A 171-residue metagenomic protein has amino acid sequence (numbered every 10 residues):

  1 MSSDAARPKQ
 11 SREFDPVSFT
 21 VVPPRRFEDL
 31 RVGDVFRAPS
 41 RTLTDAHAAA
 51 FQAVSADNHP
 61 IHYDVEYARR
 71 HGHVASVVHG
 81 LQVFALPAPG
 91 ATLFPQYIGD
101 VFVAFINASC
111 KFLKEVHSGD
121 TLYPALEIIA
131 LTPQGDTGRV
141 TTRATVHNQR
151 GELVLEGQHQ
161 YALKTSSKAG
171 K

Functional and structural regions predicted by a protein language model:
S2-R31, F112-K171: HotDog/MaoC-like acyl-thioester-processing domains
D4-A5, H71-V78, Q82-I129: Hydrophobic beta-strand-centered segment that forms part of the acyl-chain substrate-binding groove
R12-V78, T165: Catalytic strand-loop segment that frames the active site of acyl-thioester-processing enzymes
V32-D34, P39, H47, D57-H59 (+3 more regions): A generic structural signal for short beta-strands and their flanking turns/coil linkers
A53-D57, T92-Q96, Q149: Short, intrinsically disordered, mixed-charge
